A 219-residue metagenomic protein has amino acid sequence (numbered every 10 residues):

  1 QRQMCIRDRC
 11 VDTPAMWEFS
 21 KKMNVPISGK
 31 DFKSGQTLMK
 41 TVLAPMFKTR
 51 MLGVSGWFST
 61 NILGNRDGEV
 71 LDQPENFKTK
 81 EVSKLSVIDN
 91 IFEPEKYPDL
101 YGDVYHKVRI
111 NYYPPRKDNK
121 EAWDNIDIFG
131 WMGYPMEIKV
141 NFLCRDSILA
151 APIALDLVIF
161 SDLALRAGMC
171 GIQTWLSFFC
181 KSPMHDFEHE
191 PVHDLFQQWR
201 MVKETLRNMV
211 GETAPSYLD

Functional and structural regions predicted by a protein language model:
Q1, A15-M16, V42: Short, hydrophobic/aromatic alpha-helical segments in well-folded domains
R2-I6: Short, small-residue-biased leader/transition segments that mark boundaries at the very start of proteins
R7-V25: Rossmann-fold NAD(P)-binding glycine/threonine-rich loop
C10-P14, Q36, I148-A151: Conserved structured core elements
K21, V25, A44-L52, G133 (+1 more regions): Generic secondary-structure signature for well-ordered alpha-helical cores
P26-L100: Conserved anion/nucleotide-ligand pocket segment
N76-M169: C-terminal and late-domain segments of enzyme folds
F129-D219: C-terminal active-site/capping subdomain that shapes the small-molecule cofactor and substrate pocket of enzyme
